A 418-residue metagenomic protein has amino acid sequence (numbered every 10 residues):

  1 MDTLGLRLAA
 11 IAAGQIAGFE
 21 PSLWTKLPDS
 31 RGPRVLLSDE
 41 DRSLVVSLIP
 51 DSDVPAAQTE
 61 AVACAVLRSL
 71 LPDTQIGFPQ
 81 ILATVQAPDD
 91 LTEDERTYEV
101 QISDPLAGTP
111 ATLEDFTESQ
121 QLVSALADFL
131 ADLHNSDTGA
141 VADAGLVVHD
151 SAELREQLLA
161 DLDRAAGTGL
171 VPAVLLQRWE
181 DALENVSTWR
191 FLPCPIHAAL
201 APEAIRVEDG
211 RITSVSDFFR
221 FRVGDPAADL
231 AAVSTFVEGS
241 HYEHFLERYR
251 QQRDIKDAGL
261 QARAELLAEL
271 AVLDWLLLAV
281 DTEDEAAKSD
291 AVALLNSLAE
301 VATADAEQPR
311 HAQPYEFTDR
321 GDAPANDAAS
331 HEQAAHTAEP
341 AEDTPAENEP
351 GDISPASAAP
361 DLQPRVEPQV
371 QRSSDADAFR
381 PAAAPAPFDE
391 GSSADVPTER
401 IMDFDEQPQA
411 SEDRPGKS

Functional and structural regions predicted by a protein language model:
M1-G14, A302-S418: Regulatory N- and C-terminal appendages and interdomain linkers associated with kinase/kinase-like NTP transferase
T3-F19, T138-H197: An alpha-helical support segment within catalytic cores of ATP-dependent transferases
W24-G145: ATP-binding pocket architecture of kinase catalytic cores
R31-S38, V46, L183-L230, I401: Active-site acidic catalytic loop and adjacent metal/ATP-binding pocket of ATP-dependent phosphoryl transfer enzymes
P79-D90, P110-G169, R310-F317, P387 (+3 more regions): A cross-family kinase active-site recognition segment
A87, E99-F116, N135, L159-G167 (+3 more regions): A glycine-centered beta->alpha junction motif in the catalytic cores of kinase/phosphotransferase enzymes
A227-K256, A268-D284: Active-site activation/catalytic loop segments of kinase-like enzymes and analogous catalytic loops in related
